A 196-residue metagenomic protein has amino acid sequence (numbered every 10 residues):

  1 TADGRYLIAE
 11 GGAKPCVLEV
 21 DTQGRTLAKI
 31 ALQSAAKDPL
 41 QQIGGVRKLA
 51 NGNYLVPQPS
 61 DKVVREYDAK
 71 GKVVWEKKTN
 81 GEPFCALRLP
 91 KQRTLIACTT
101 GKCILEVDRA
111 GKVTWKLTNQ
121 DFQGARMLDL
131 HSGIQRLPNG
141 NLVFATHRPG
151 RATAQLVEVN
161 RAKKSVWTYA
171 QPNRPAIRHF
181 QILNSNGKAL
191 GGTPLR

Functional and structural regions predicted by a protein language model:
T1-R196: Histidine-/acidic-rich catalytic cores in large beta-rich domains
